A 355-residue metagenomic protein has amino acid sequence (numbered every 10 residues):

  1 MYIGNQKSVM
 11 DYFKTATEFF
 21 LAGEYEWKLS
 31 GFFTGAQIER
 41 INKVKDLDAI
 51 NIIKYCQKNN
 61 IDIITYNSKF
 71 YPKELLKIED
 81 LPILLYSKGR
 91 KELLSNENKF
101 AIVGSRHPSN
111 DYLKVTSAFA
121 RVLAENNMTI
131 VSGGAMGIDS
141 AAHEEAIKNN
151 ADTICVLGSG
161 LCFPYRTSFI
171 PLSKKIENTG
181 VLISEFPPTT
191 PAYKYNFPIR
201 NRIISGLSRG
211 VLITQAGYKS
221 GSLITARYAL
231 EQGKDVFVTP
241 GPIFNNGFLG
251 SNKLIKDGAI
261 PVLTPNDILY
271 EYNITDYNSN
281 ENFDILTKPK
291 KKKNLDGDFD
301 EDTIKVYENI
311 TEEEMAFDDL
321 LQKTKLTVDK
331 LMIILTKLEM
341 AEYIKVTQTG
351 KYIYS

Functional and structural regions predicted by a protein language model:
M1-K69, V238, F317, A341-K351 (+1 more regions): Short, small/acidic-rich helices and loops at N termini and domain boundaries of DNA replication/processing enzymes
Q57-K58, T65-S355: Glycine-biased, small-residue-rich flexible motifs in mid-sequence functional cores and linkers
